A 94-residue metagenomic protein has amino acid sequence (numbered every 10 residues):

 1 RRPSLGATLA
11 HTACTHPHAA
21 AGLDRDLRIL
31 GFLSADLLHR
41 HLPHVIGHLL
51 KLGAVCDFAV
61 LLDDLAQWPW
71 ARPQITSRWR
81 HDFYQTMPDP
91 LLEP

Functional and structural regions predicted by a protein language model:
R1-P94: Basic, alpha-helical nucleic-acid-binding regions used in initiation and control of genome expression
